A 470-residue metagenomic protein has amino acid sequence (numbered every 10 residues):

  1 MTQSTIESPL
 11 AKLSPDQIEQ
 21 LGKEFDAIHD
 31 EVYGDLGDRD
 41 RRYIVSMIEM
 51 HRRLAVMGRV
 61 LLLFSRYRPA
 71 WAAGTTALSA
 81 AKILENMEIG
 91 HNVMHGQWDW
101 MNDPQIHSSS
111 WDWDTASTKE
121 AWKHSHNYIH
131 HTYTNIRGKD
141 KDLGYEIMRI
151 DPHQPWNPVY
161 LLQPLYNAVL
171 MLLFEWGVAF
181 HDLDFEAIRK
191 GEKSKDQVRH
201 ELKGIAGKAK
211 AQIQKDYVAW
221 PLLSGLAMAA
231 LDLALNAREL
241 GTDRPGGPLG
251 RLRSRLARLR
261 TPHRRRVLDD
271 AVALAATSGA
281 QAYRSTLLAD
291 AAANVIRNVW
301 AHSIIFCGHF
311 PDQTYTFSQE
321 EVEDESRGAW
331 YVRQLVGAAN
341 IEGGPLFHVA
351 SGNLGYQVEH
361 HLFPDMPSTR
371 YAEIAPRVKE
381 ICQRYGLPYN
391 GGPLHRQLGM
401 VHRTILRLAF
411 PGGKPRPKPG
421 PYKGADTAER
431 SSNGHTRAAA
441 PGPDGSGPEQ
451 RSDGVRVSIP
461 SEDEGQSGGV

Functional and structural regions predicted by a protein language model:
M1-M57: Low-complexity, highly charged intrinsically disordered N-terminal segments that act as targeting/localization
G22-R42, F310-I341, F363, L387-P388 (+1 more regions): Polar-ligand-bearing catalytic/cofactor-coordination segments of membrane-embedded or membrane-tethered inner-membrane
D40-N86, L161-E175, L202-S303: Alpha-helical bilayer-embedded segments of polytopic membrane proteins, i.e., transmembrane/intramembrane helices
A80-G207, V322-G412: Membrane-embedded catalytic scaffold of the fatty acid hydroxylase/desaturase
G90, H130, A301-C307, Q313-E320: Juxtamembrane C-terminal module of membrane proteins
D216, W220-G225, S285-I305, A329 (+11 more regions): Feature representing long, continuous alpha-helical segments
N433-V470: Long, low-complexity, intrinsically disordered segments
